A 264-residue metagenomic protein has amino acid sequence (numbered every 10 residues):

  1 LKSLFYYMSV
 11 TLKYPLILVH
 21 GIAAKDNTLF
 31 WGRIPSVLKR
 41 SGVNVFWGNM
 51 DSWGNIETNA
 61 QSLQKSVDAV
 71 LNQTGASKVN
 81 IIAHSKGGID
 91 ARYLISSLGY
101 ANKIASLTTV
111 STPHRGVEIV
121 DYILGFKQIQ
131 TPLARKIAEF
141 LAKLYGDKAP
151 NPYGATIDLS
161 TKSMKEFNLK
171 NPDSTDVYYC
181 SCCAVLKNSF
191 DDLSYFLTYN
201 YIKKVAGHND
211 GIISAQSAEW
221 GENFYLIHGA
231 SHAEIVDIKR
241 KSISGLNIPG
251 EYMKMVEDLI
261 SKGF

Functional and structural regions predicted by a protein language model:
L1-Y7: N-terminal amphipathic/basic-hydrophobic helices that include classical n-h-c signal peptides and signal-anchor
S9-V79: Active-site catalytic motif of lipid deacylating hydrolases and related acyltransferases
V10-T11, G99-N102, N171-S174: Short, conserved loop/helix-junction motifs that constitute active-site signature segments in enzyme catalytic cores
L16, H20, V45, Q61-F167 (+1 more regions): Serine-dependent carboxylesterase/thioesterase catalytic core of lipase-like alpha/beta-hydrolase/SGNH enzymes
L16, V45-W47, L107, Y179-S181 (+1 more regions): Conserved beta-strand scaffold positions in the cores of enzyme catalytic domains, especially in NTP/NDP-utilizing
A23-A24, S52-W53, K86-G88, P113-R115 (+1 more regions): Solvent-exposed loop/turn segments at secondary-structure junctions within structured extracellular/periplasmic domains
K25-N27, D90, R115-I119, G125 (+3 more regions): Short catalytic/ligand-binding loop motif for oxyanion handling, primarily in non-cytosolic enzymes, centered on
P172-F264: C-terminal catalytic-base region of ester-bond hydrolases, centering on the histidine of the charge-relay
